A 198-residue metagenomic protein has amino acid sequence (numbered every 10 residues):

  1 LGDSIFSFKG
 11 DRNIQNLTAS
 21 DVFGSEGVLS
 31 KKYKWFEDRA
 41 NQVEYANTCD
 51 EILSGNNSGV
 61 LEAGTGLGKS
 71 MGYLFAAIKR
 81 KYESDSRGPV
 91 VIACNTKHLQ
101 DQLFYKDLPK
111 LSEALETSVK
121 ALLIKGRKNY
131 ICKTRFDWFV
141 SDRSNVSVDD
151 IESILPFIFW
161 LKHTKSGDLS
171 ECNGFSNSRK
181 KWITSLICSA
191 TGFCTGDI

Functional and structural regions predicted by a protein language model:
G2-K32, S86-I198: A substrate-engagement module of RecA-like helicase motors
I14-L61: Conserved pre-motif I regulatory segment
F36-V43, T65-M71, A93, D101-Y105 (+1 more regions): Conserved structured core elements
A40, E62-G64, S170-S176: Short coil/turn segments at secondary-structure boundaries
D50-E51, S70-S86, K106-K110: Walker A/P-loop NTP-binding motif
G55-A76: Walker A/P-loop
G55-G59, E83-V91: Short, surface-exposed connector motifs at secondary-structure boundaries
T65-L67, I78, K97-H98, K128: Short, flexible loop/turn elements at secondary-structure junctions
